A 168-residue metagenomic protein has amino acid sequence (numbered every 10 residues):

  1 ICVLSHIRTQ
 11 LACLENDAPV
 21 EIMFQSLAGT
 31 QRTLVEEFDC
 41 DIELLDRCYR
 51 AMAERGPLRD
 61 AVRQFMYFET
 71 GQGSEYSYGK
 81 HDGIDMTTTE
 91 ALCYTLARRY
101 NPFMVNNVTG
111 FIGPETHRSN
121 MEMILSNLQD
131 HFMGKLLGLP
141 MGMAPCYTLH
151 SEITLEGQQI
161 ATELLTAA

Functional and structural regions predicted by a protein language model:
I1-A168: Anaerobic metallocofactor- and corrinoid-dependent redox/one-carbon enzyme cores, especially those from methanogenesis
